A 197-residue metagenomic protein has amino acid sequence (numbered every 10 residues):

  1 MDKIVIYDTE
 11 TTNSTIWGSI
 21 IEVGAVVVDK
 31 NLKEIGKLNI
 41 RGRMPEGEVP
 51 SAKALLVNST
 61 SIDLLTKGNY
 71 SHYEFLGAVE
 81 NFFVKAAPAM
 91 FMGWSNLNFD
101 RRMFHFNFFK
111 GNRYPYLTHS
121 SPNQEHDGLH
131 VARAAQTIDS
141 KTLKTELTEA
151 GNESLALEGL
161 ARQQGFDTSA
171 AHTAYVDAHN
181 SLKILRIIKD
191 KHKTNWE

Functional and structural regions predicted by a protein language model:
D2, G18-V23, V27-T60, F83-E197: Metal-dependent phosphoesterase core characteristic of DEDDh/y 3'-5' exonuclease domains
I4-I6: Short glycine-aspartate micro-motif
T9-W17: Short acidic, Gly/Ser-rich segments with clustered Asp/Glu that frequently serve as metal-coordination loops in enzyme
S14-T15, T66, S169-A170: A generic structural signal for short coil/turn motifs at secondary-structure boundaries
N58-F82: Metal-dependent phosphoesterase signature
